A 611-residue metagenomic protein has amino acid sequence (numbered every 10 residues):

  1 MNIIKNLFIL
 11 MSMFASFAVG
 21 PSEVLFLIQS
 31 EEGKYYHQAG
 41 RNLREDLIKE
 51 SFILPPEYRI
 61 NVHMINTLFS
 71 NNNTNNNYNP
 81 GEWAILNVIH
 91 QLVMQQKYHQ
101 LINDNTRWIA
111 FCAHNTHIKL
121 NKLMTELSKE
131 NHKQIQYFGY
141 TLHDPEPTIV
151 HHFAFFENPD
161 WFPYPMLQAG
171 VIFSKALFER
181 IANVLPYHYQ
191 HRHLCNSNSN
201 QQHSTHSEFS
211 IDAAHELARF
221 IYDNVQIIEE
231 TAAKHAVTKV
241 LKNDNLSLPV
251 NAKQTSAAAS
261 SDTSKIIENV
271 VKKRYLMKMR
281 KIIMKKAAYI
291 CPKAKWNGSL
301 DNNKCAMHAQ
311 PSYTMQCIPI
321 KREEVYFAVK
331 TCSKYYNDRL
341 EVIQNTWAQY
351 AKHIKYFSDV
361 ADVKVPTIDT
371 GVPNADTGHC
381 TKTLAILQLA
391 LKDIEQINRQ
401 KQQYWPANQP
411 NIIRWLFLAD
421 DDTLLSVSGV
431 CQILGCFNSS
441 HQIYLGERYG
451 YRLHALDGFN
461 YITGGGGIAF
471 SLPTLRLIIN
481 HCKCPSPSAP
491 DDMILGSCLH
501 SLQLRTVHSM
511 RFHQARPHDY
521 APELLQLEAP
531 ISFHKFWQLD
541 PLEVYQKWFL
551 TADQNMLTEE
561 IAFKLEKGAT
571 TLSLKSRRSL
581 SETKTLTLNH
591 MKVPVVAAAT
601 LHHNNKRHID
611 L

Functional and structural regions predicted by a protein language model:
N2-L611: Secretory-pathway lumenal glyco-enzymes, predominantly type II signal-anchor Golgi glycosyltransferases
